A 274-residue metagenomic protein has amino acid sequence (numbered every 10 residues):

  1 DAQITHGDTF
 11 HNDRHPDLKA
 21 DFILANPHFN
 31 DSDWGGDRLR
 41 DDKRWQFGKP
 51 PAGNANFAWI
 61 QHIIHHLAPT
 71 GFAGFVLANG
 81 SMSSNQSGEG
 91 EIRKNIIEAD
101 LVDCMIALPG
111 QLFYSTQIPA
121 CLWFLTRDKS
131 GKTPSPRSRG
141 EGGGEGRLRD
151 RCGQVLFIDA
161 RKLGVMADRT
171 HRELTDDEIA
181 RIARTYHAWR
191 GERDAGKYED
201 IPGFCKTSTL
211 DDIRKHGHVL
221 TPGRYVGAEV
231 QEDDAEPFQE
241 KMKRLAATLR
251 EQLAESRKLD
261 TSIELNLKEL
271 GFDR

Functional and structural regions predicted by a protein language model:
D1-T9: Conserved SAM-binding strand-loop segment of SAM-dependent methyltransferases
H11-P134, G146-F272: A conserved structural/catalytic subdomain of Rossmann-like adenosyl-cofactor enzymes
R139-G142: Glycine-biased, low-complexity coil/linker segments
